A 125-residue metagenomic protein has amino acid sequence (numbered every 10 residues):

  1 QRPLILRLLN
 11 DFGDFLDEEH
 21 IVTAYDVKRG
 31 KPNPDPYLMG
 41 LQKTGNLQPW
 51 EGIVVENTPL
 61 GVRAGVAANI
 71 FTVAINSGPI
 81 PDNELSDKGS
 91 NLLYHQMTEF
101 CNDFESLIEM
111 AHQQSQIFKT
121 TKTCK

Functional and structural regions predicted by a protein language model:
R2, L6-K125: Asp-based, Mg2+/Mn2+-dependent phosphohydrolase catalytic module
